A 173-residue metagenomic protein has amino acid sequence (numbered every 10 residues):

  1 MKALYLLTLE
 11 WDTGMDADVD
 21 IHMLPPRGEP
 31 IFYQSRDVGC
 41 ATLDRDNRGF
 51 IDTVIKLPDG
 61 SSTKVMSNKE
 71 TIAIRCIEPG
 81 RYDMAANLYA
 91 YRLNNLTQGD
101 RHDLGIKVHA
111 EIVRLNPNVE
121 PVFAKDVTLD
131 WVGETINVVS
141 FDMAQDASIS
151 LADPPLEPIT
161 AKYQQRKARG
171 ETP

Functional and structural regions predicted by a protein language model:
M1-P173: Intrinsic-disorder/low-complexity signal
